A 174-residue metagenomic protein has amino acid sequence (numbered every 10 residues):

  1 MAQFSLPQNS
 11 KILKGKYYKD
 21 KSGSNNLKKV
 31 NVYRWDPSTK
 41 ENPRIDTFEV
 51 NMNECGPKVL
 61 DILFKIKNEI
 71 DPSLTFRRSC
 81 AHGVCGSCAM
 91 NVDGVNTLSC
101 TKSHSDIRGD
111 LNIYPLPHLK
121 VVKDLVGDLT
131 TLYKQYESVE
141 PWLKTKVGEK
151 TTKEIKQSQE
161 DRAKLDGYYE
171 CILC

Functional and structural regions predicted by a protein language model:
M1-L173: Signature of N-terminal electron-transfer/Fe-S-associated modules in redox systems
